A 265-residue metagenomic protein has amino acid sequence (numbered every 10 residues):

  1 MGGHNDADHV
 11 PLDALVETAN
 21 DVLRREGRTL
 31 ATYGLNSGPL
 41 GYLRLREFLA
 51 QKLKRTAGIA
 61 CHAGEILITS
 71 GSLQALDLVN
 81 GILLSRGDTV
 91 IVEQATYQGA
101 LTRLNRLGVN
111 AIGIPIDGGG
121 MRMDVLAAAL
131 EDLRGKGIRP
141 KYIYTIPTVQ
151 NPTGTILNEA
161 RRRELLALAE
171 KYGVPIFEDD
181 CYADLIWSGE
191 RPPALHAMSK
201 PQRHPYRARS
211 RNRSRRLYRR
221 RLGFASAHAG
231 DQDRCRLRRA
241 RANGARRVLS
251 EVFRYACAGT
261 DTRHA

Functional and structural regions predicted by a protein language model:
M1-G27: Helix-turn-helix/homeodomain-like alpha-helical modules used for DNA recognition and transcription-factor dimerization
A14-T18, R44, F48, G99 (+4 more regions): Generic alpha-helical secondary structure signal
T18, V22-Y172, F177, A183-H204 (+1 more regions): Conserved core of the PLP fold type I
R25-G27, R219-L222, E251, C257-A258: Inter-domain helical "communication" segments and dimerization helices that couple sensory or membrane-embedded modules
D184, R191-P193, A197-L237: Active-site PLP attachment segment
C235, R239, V252-A265: Conserved glycine-rich beta-strand-loop-beta hairpin in the small C-terminal domain of fold type I
